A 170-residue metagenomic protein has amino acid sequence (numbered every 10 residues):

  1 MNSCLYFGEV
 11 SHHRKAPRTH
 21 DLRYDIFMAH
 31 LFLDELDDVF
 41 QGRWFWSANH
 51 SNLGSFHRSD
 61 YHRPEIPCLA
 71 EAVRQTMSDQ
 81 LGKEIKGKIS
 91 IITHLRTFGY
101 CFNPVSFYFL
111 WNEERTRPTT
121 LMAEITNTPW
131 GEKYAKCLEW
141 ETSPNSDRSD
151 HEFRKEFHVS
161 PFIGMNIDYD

Functional and structural regions predicted by a protein language model:
M1-D170: Mature, function-bearing regions of proteins
